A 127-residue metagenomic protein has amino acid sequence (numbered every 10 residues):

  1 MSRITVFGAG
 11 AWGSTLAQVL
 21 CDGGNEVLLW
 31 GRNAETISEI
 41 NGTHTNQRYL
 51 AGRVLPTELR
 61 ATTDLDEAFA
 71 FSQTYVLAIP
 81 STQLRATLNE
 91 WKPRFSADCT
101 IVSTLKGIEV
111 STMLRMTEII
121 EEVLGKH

Functional and structural regions predicted by a protein language model:
M1-L50, T62-T63, E90: NAD(P)+-binding Rossmann beta1-loop-alpha1 motif at the extreme N-terminus of oxidoreductases
L55, L65-A70, T74-H127: Rossmann-like NAD(P)(H) cofactor-binding subdomain of soluble oxidoreductases
E58-R60: Short, conserved active-site loop motifs that form the nucleotide-linked donor/cofactor pocket
